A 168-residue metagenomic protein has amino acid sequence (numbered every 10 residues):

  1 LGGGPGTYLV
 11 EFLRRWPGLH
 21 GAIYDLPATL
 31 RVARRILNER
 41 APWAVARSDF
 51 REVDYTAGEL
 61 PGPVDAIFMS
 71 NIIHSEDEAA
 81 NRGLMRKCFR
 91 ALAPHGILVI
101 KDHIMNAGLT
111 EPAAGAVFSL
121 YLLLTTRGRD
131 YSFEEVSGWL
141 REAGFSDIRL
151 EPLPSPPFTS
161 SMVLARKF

Functional and structural regions predicted by a protein language model:
L1-F168: Alpha-helical subdomain
